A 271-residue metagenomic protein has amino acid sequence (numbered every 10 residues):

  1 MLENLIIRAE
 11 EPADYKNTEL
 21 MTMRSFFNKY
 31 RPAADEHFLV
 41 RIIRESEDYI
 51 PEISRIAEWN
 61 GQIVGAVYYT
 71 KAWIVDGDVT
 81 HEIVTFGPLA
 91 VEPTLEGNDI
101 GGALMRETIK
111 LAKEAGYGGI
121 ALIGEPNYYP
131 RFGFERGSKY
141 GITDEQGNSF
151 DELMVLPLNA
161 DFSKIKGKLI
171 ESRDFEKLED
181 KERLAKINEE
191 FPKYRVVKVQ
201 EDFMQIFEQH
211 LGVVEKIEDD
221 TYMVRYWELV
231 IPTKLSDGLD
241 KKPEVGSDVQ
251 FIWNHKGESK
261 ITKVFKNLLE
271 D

Functional and structural regions predicted by a protein language model:
L5-T18: A short beta-loop-alpha structural element at the N-terminal edge of CoA-dependent acyl/N-acetyltransferase catalytic
E19, F26-Y68, W73: Active-site rim helix/loop that mediates acceptor-substrate recognition in acyltransferases
F86, V91, G97-K110, A121-L122: Conserved acetyl-CoA-binding loop-helix of GNAT-fold acetyltransferases
E114-G118, G124-N148: Conserved active-site alpha-helix within GNAT-family acetyltransferase domains
Q205-E218: Structural detector for short beta-strands of small beta-barrel domains
D220-V224: Short aromatic-glycine-enriched beta-strand elements
L229-K242: Beta-strand/loop nucleic-acid-binding surfaces
N254-D271: OB-fold/S1-family single-stranded nucleic acid-binding modules
